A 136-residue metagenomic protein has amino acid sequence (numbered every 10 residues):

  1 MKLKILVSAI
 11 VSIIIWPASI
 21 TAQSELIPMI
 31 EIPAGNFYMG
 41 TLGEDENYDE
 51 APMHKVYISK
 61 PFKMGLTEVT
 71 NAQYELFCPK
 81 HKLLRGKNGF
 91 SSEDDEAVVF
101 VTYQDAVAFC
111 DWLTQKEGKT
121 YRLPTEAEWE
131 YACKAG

Functional and structural regions predicted by a protein language model:
M1-I5: Positively charged n-region of N-terminal signal peptides that target proteins for export
S8-P17: Bacterial N-terminal signal peptides
I20-S24: Boundary at the C-terminal end of the N-terminal hydrophobic targeting segment
I27-M29: Basic phosphate/pyrophosphate-binding loop/patch that engages nucleotide-derived ligands
N36-D45, V56-G136: Active-site microenvironments of metalloenzymes and redox enzymes
E46-A51: C-terminal, low-complexity/hydrophilic appendages and adjacent surface loops of extracellular/periplasmic anionic
